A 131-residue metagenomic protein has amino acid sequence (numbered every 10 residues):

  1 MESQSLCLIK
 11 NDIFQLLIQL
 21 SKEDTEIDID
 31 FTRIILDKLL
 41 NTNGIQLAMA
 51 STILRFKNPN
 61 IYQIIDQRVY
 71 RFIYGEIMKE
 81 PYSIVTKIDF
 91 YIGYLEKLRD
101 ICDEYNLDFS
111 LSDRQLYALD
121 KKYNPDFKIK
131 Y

Functional and structural regions predicted by a protein language model:
M1-K38: Long, highly charged, low-complexity intrinsically disordered interaction regions that mediate electrostatic DNA/RNA
T42: Acidic-histidine catalytic/liganding microenvironments
A50-R55: Short hydrophobic alpha-helical segments that form membrane-spanning helices or hydrophobic packing faces of helical
F56-Y62: Catalytic Zn2+-binding segment of zinc metalloproteases
Q63-Y131: C-terminal accessory module of base-excision DNA glycosylases/AP lyases that mediates lesion recognition and DNA
